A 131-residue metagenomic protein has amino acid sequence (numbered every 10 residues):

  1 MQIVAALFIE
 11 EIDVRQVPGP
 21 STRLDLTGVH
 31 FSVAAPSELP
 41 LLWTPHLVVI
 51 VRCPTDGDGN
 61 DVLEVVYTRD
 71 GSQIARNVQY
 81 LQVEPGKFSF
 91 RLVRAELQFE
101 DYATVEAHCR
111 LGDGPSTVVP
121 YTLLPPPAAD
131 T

Functional and structural regions predicted by a protein language model:
M1-H46, L124-T131: Non-catalytic, glycine-rich low-complexity segments
T44, D58-N60, E100-T104: Extracellular Ig-like/FN3 beta-sandwich strand-entry sites
T44, E84-R94: Aromatic sugar-binding surface patches on proteins that engage polysaccharides or sugar-phosphate polymers
V48-P54: Short edge beta-strand/loop segments characteristic of extracellular beta-sandwich folds
P54-D58, G71: Short, charged/polar surface micro-motifs in flexible loops or helix N-caps
V66-I74, G112-G114: Change "in extracellular beta-sheet-rich domains … of secreted and cell-surface proteins" to "in beta-sheet-rich domains
I74-P85: Solvent-exposed serine/threonine-rich low-complexity stretches and specific carbohydrate-binding patches
P85, A95-T131: Mixed-charge, glycine-accented linear interaction segment located at domain edges/termini
